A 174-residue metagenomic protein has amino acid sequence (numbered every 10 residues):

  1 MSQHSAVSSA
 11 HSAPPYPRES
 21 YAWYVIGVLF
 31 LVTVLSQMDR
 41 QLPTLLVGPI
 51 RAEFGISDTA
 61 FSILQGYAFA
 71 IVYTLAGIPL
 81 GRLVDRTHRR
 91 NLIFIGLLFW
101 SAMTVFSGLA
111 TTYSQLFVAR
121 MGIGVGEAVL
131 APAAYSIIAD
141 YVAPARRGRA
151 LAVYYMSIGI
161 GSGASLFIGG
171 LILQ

Functional and structural regions predicted by a protein language model:
S2-V32, S36-M38: Cytosolic juxtamembrane N-terminal segment immediately preceding the first transmembrane helix of multi-pass
Q41, F69-I78, A128, S162-G163: Residue-level signature of mid-helix packing/kink "hotspots" within the transmembrane helices of 12-pass Major
L46-L75: Extracellular/periplasmic helix-loop-helix junction of adjacent transmembrane segments in MFS-like secondary
V47, G161, S165-L173: Small-residue (Gly/Pro/Ala) motifs that create kinks and tight helix-helix packing interfaces
I50-R51, L83-V84, L171-Q174: Interfacial helix-cap and linker-helix signal at transmembrane-aqueous boundaries of multi-pass secondary transporters
G55, H88, L109-Q115, A143: Helix-breaking motifs and short loop linkers at transmembrane-helix boundaries and internal kinks in secondary membrane
L75-T111: Conserved MFS/SLC helix-loop-helix module at the cytosolic interface between two early adjacent transmembrane helices
A119-S157: Cytoplasmic helix-loop-helix junction between adjacent transmembrane helices in 12-TM secondary transporters
